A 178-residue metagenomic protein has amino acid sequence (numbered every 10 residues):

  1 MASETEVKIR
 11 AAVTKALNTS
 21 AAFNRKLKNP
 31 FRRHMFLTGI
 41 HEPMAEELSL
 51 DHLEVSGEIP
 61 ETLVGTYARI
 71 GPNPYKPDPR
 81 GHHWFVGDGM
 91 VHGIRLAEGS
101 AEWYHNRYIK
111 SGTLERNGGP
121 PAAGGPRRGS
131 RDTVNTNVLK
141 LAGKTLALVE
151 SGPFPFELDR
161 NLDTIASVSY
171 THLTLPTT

Functional and structural regions predicted by a protein language model:
M1-E47, D51: Intrinsically disordered, low-structural-confidence terminal and linker regions
H41-A45, V55-L63, P77-P126, L148-Y170: Beta-propeller domains
P74: Short, glycine-/Ser/Thr-/acidic-enriched flexible segments
G124-L141: Structural signature of eukaryotic scaffold interfaces centered on beta-propeller domains
K144-T145: Entry beta-strands of beta-propeller and related beta-repeat scaffolds
T171-T177: Conserved small/polar residues in nucleotide/adenosyl-binding loops
